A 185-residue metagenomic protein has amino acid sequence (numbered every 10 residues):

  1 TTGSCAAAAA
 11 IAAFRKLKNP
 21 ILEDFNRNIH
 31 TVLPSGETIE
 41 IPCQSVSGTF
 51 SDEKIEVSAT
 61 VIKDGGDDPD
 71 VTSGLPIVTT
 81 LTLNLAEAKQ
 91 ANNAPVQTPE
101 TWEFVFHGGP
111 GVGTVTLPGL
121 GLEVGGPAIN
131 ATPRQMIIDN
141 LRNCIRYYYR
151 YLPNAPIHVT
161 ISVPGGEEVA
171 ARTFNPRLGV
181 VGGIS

Functional and structural regions predicted by a protein language model:
T1-G182: Generic N-terminal targeting/processing segments that precede catalytic cores or assembly contacts
S185: Alpha-helical metal-binding/catalytic segments enriched in His/Glu/Asp
